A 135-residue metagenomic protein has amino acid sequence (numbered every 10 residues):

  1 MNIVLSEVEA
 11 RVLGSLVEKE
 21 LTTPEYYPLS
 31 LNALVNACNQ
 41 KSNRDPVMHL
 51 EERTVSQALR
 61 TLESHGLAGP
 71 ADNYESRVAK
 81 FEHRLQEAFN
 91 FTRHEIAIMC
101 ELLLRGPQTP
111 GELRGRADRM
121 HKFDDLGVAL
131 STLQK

Functional and structural regions predicted by a protein language model:
M1-P28, N73-P107: Short alpha-helical segments that sit at the start of domains
V4-V8, P46-S64, H121-K135: Short amphipathic alpha-helical interaction segments
G14, N36, R60-E63, C100: Generic alpha-helical structural context detector
V17-T22, N43-R44, L59, R77 (+4 more regions): Long, low-complexity intrinsically disordered regions in eukaryotic regulatory proteins, enriched in acidic residues
T23-H49, P107-D124, A129: Short acidic, hydrophobic short linear motifs in intrinsically disordered regions
A33, A37, V55, S76 (+5 more regions): Short, surface-exposed, charged/polar-biased interaction segments
